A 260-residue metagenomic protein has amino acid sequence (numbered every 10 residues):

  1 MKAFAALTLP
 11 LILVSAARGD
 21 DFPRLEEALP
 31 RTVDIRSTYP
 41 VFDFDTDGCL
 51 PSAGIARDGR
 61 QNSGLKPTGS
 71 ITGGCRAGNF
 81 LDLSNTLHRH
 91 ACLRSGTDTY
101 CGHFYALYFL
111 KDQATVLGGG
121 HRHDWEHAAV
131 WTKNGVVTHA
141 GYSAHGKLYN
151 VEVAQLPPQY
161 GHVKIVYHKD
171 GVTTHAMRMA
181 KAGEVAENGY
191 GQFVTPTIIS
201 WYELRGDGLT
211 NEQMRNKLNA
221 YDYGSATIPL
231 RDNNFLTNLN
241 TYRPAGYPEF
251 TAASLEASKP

Functional and structural regions predicted by a protein language model:
M1-G19: Fungal secretory targeting signals
A17-E126, H139-P260: A domain-level signal for the mature, folded cores of soluble proteins
